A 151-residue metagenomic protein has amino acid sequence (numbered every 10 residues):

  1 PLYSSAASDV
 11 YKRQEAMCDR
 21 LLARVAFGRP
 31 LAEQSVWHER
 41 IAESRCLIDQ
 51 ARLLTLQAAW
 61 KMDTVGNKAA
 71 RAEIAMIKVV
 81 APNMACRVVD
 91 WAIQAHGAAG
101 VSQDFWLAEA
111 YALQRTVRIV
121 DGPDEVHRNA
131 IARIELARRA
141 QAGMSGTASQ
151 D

Functional and structural regions predicted by a protein language model:
P1-A7, Y11: Single conserved hydrophobic/aromatic residue that forms the stacking wall/gate of nucleotide- or nucleobase-binding
R13-R20, Q57, K61, W91 (+2 more regions): Generic, well-ordered alpha-helical scaffold segments in large soluble proteins
C18, L22-A32, R45-V80, I93-V101: C-terminal helix-coil-helix/basic helical segment that borders enzyme active sites and/or dimer interfaces and provides
M84-A92: Hydrophobic alpha-helical segments of membrane proteins
H96-D151: Glycine-rich phosphate/cofactor-binding loops in nucleotide/flavin-utilizing enzymes
